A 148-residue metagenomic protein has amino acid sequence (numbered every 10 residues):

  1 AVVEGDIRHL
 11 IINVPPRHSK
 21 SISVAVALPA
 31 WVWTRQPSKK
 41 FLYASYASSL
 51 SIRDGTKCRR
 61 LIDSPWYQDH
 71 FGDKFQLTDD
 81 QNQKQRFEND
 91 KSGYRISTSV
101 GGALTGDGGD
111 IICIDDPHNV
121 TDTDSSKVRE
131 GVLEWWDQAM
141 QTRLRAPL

Functional and structural regions predicted by a protein language model:
A1-L148: Short, flexible loop motifs at catalytic/binding sites
